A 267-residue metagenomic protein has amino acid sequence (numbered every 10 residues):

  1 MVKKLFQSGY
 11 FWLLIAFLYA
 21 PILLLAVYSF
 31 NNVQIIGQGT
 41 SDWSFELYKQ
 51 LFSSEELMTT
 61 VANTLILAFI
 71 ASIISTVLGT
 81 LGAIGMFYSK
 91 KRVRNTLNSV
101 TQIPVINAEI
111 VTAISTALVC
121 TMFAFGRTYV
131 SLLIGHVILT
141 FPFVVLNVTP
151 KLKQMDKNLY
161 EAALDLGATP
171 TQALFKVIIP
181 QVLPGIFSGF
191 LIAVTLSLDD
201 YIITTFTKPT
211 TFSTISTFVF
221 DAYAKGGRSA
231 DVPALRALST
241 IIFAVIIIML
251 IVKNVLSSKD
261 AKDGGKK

Functional and structural regions predicted by a protein language model:
M1-Y10, F17, T149-K157, Q172-V177 (+1 more regions): C-terminal transmembrane helix and the adjacent membrane-cytosol boundary/short C-terminal tail of inner/organellar
V2-F6, F69-T101, N254-V255: Transmembrane-helix boundary motif in ABC transporter permease subunits
Y10, I15-I22, I138, V145-V148 (+2 more regions): Transmembrane alpha-helices
A20-E55, K208-T210, K266-K267: Short membrane-interfacial helix/loop motifs at transmembrane-helix boundaries
V33, Y48-E56, L198-K259: Interhelical loop and adjacent transmembrane-helix boundary motif in polytopic membrane transport permeases
M58, A62, I66-L78, G82 (+7 more regions): Hydrophobic alpha-helical transmembrane segments of multipass integral membrane proteins, especially permease/channel
V61, M86, I103, N158-L166 (+1 more regions): Short hydrophobic faces within alpha-helices
N98, Q102-L132, P184-S188: Generic hydrophobic transmembrane alpha-helix motif, especially the helices
